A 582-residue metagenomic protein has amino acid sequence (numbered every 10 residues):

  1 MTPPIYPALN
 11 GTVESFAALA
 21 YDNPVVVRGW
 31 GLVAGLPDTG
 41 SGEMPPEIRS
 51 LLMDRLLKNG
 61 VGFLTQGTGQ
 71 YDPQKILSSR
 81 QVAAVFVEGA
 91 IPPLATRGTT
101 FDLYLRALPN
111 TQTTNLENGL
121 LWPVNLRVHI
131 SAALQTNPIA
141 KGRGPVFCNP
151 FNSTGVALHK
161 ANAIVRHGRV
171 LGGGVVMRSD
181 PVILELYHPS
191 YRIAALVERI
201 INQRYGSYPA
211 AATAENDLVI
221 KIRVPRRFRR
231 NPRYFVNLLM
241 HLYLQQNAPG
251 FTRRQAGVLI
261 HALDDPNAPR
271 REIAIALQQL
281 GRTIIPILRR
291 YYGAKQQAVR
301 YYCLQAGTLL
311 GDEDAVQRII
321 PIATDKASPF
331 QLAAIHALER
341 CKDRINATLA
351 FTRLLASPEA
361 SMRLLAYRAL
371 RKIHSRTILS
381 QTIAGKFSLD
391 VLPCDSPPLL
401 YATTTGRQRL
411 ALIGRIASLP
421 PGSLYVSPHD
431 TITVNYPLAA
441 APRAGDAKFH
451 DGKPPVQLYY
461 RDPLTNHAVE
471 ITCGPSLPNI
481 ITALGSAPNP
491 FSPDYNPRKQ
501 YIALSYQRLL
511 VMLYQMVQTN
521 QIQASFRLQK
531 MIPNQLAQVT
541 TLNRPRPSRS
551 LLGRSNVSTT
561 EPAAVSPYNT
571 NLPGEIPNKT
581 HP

Functional and structural regions predicted by a protein language model:
T2-R28, V33-V258, L263-P269, L280 (+5 more regions): Beta-strand/loop-dominated core regions that host nucleotide or nucleotide-derived cofactor-binding catalytic loops
M53, E198, N202, V236-N237 (+7 more regions): Predominant activation on well-ordered alpha-helical scaffold segments within soluble catalytic domains
G250-H261, R282-G293, D312-T324, R344-L355 (+1 more regions): Amphipathic alpha-helical scaffolding segments comprising HEAT/armadillo-like alpha-solenoid repeats
P266, K295-Q296, K326-A327, P358-E359: Short inter-helical turns and helix N-cap capping residues of alpha-solenoid HEAT/ARM repeat scaffolds
R270-L280, R290-Y291, R300-D312, P321 (+3 more regions): Structural detector for internal amphipathic alpha-helices that build alpha-solenoid repeat scaffolds
I285, Q297-R300, S328-Q331: Helix-start (N-cap) detector for alpha-helical repeat units in TPR-like alpha-solenoids, especially tetratricopeptide
T308-L309, D325, A337-R340, A356 (+1 more regions): Short, structured secondary-structure boundary patches
